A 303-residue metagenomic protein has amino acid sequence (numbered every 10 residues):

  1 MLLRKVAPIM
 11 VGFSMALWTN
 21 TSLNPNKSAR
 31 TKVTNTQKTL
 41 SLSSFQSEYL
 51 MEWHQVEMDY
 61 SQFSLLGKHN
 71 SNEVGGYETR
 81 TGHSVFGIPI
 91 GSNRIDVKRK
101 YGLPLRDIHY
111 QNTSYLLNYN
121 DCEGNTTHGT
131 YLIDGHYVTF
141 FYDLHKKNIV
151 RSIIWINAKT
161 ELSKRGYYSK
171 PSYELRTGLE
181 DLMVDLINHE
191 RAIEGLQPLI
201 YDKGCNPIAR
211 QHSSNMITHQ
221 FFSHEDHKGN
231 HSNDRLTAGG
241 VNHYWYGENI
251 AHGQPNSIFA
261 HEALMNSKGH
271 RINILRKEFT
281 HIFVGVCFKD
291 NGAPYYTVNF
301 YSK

Functional and structural regions predicted by a protein language model:
M1-L23: Sec-dependent N-terminal signal peptides of Gram-positive bacterial secreted proteins and lipoproteins
N24-S28, S47-F86, S114-P171, V298-S302: Amphipathic N-proximal alpha-helical interface segments
P25-L50, I90-I108: Amphipathic alpha-helical segments
H69-T81, I208-Q254: Short, surface-exposed glycine/acidic/tryptophan-bearing loops
R80-S84, I88-Y137, Y142, S232-K303: A well-ordered secondary-structure block
T81-I88, Y168-G178, A192-D202, T218-S223 (+1 more regions): Second-shell loop/turn segments in exported
L175-D234, T280-I282: Short, well-ordered surface patches within globular domains
